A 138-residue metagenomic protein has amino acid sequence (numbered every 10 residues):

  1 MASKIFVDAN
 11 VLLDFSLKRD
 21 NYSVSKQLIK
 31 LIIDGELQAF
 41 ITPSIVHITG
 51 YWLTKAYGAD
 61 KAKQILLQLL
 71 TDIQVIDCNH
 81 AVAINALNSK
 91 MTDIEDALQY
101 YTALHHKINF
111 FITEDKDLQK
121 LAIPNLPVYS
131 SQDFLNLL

Functional and structural regions predicted by a protein language model:
M1-F40, T54-K61, L135-L138: Short, well-structured N-terminal submotif of metal-dependent ribonuclease cores
A2-K4, D72, L104-L138: Acidic, PIN/NYN-like endoribonuclease modules and their adjacent C-terminal/linker elements
V7, F40-I41, D77, T113: Short beta-strand scaffold positions
L12, V46, A83, L118-Q119 (+1 more regions): A generic structural signal for short hydrophobic patches within well-formed alpha-helices
S16-L17, L53, K90, A122: Short, flexible helix/strand-to-coil boundary loops that buttress conserved ligand/catalytic motifs in alpha/beta
K26, E36, S44-V82, L126: Active-site-proximal, substrate-binding regions of enzyme catalytic domains and RNA-binding/basic surfaces
Q74-K116: Active-site neighborhoods of divalent-metal-dependent phosphate/nucleic-acid chemistry enzymes
